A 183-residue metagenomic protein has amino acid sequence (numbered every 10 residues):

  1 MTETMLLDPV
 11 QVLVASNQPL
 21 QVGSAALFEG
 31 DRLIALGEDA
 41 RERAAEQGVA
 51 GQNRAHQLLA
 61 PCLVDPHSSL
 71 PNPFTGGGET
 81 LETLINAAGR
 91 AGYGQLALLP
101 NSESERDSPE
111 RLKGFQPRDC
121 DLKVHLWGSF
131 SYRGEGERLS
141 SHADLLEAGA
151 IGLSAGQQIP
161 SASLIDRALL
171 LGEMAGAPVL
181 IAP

Functional and structural regions predicted by a protein language model:
M1-E46: N-terminal metal-binding scaffold of metallo-dependent hydrolase/deaminase domains
T4, G48-G51, G94, I151: Conserved acidic residues
M5, C62-V64, V179-I181: Residue-level marker for buried hydrophobic side chains located in beta-strands that build the well-ordered beta-sheet
V10, A26, D31, H56 (+4 more regions): Divalent metal-coordination and catalytic microenvironments
G30, E46-A50, C120-L122: Short glycine/proline-enriched coil/turn segments at helix->beta-strand junctions
R41, R54-G114: Metal-associated gating/positioning segment near the N- to mid-region
I85-P183: Divalent-metal coordination cores built from histidine and acidic residues
